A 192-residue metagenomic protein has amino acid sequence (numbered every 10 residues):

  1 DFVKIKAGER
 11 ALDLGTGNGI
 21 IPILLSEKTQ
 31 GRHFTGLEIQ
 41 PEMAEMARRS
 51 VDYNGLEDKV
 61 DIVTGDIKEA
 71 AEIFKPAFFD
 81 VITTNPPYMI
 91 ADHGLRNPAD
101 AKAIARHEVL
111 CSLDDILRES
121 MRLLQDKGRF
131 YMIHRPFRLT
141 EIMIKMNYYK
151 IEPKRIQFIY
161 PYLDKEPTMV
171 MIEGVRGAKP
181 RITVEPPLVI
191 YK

Functional and structural regions predicted by a protein language model:
F2-L95, R118: Conserved SAM/SAH cofactor-binding pocket of Class I
E69, Y160-L163, A178: Residue-level detector of flexible, active-site-proximal loop/helix-junction positions within diverse enzyme catalytic
P86-D115: Mobile active-site "lid"/loop adjacent to the S-adenosyl-L-methionine
M89, Y149, G177: Phosphate/oxyanion-binding loops and surfaces in catalytic or ligand/nucleic-acid-binding neighborhoods
L110-P161, K165-P167: Conserved Class I SAM-dependent methyltransferase catalytic core
E166-K192: SAM/dcSAM-binding transferase cores
